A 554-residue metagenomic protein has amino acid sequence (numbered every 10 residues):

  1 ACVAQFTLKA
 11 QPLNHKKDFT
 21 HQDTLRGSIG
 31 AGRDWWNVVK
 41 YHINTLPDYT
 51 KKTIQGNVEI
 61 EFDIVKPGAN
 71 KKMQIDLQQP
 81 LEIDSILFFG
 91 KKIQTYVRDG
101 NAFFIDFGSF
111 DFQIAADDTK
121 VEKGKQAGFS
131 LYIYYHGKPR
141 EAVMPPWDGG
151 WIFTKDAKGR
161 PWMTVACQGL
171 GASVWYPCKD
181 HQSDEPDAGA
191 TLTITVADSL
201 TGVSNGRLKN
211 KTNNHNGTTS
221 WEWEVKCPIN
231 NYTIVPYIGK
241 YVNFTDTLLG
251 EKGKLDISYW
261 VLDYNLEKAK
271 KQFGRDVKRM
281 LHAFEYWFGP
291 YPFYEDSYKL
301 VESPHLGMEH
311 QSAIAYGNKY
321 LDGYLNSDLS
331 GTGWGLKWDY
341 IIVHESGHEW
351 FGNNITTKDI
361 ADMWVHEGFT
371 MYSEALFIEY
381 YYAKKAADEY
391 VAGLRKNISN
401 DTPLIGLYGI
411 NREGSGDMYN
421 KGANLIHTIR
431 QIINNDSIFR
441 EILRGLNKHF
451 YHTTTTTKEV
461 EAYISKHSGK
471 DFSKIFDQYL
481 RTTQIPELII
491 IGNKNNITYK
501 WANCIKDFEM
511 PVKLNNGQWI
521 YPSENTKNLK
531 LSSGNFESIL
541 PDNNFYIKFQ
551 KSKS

Functional and structural regions predicted by a protein language model:
C2, F6-Q55, P67, D84 (+2 more regions): N-terminal, polar/Ser/Thr-rich
P12-L13, N70-Q74, Q78-T154, L531-S533: A surface-exposed beta-strand-loop module
K16, T20-Q22, G30-G32, L131-Y241 (+2 more regions): Extended, low-hydrophobicity, Ser/Thr/Pro/Gly-biased non-transmembrane segments
V58, D63, M73, G128 (+5 more regions): Zn2+-dependent metallopeptidase catalytic core
Q79-F88, V203, F472-S473, L488 (+1 more regions): Beta-strand-rich binding/interaction modules
V143, L192, E222, V242-E349 (+3 more regions): Juxtacatalytic substrate-recognition/specificity segment
P292, S415-I497: Amphipathic alpha-helical substructures
M363, E367-T428, I432, F450: Acidic/His/Gly-enriched intrinsically disordered linker/tail segments that often contain short helix/coil "MoRF-like"
